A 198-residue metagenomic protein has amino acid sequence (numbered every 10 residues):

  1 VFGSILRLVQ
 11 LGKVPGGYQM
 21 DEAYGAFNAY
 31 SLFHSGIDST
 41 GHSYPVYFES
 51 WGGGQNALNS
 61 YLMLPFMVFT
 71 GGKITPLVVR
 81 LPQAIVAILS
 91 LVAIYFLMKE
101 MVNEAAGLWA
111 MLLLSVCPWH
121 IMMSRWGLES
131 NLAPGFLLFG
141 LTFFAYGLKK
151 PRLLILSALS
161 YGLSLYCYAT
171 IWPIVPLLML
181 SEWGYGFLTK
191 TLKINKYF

Functional and structural regions predicted by a protein language model:
V1-F198: Membrane-integral, polyisoprenol-dependent glycosyltransferases of the GT-C/oligosaccharyltransferase superfamily
